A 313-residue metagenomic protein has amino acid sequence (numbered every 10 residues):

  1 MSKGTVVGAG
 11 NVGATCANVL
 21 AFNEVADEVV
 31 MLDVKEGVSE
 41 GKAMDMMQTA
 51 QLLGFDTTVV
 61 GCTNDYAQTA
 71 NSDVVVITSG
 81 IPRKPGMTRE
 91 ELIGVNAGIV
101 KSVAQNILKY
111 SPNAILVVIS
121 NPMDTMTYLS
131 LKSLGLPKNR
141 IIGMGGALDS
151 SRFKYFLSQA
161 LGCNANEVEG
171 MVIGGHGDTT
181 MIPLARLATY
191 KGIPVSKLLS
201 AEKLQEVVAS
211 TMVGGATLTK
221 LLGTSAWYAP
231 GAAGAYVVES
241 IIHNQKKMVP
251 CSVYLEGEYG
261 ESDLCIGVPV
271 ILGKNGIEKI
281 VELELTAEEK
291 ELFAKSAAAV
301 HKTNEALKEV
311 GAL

Functional and structural regions predicted by a protein language model:
A9-G10: Glycine-rich Rossmann-fold phosphate-binding loop(s) that bind the pyrophosphate of adenine dinucleotide cofactors
G13-A14: N-terminal Rossmann-fold NAD(P) dinucleotide-binding loop
A26-V30: Short beta-strand element of Class I
L32-S72, H301-V310: Conserved N-terminal Rossmann-fold NAD(P) cofactor-binding segment
L52-A114: Rossmann-like NAD(P)-binding element
T88-K154: Rossmann-like NAD(P)(H) cofactor-binding subdomain of soluble oxidoreductases
L134-R140, D149-L313: C-terminal substrate-binding/catalytic lobe of Rossmann-fold NAD(P)-dependent dehydrogenases
